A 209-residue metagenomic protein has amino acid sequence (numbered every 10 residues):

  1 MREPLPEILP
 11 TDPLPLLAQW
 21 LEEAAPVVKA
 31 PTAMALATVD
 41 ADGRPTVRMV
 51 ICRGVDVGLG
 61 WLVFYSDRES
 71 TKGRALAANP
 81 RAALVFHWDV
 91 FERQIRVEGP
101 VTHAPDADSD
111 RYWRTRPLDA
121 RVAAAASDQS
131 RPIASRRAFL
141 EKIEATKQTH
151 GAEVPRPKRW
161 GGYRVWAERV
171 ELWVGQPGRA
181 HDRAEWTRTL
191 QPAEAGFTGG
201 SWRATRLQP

Functional and structural regions predicted by a protein language model:
M1-P209: Binding-site signature for planar aromatic cofactors or substrates
